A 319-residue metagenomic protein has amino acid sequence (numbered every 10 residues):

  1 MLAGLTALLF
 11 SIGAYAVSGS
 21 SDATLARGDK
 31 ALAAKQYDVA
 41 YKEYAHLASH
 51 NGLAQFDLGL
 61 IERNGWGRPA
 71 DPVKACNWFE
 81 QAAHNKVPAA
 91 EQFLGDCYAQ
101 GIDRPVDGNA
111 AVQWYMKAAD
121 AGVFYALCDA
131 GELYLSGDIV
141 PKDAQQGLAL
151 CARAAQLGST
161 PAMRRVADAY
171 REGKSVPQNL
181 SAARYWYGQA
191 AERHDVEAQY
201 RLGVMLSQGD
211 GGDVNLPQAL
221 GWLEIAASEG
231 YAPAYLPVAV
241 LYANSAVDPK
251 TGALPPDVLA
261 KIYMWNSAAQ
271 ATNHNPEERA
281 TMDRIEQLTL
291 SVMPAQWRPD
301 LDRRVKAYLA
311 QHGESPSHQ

Functional and structural regions predicted by a protein language model:
L8-L60, E314-Q319: N-terminal leader/linker segments that initiate helical-solenoid repeat arrays
G19, Q36, S49-Q55, N64-W66 (+15 more regions): Short helix-capping/linker turns of helical repeat alpha-solenoids
T24-A31, L47, Q55-N64, Q92-Q100 (+5 more regions): Hydrophobic face of amphipathic alpha-helices that form TPR/SEL1-like repeat modules and related alpha-solenoid
K35-K42, P69-W78, P105-W114, P141-L150 (+3 more regions): Structural signature of tandem alpha-helical TPR/SEL1-like repeats, specifically the intra-repeat loop/turn
Y44-L47, Q81-A82, K117-A118, R153-A154 (+3 more regions): Canonical positions in the second alpha-helix
A70-I139: A generic tandem-repeat structural signature
L220-A227, L254-E277, K306: TPR/TPR-like (Sel1-like) alpha-helical repeat modules
A268-Q319: Terminal, low-structured helical/coil segments at or just beyond the last alpha-helical repeat
